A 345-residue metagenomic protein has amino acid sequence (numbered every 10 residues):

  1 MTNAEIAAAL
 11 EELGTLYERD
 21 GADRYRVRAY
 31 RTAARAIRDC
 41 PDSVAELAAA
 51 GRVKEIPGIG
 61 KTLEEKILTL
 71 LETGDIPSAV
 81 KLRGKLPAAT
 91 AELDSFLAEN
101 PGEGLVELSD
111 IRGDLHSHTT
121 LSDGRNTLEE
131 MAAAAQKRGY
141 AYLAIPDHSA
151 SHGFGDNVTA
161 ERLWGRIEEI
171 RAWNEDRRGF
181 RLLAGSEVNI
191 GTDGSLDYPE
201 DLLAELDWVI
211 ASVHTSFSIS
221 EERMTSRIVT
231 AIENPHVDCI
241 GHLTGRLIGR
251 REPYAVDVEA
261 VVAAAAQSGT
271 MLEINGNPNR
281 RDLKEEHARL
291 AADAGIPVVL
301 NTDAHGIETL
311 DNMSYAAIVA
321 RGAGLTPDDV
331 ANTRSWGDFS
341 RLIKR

Functional and structural regions predicted by a protein language model:
M1-V106: Long, highly charged, low-complexity intrinsically disordered interaction regions that mediate electrostatic DNA/RNA
T2, A33, D42, K54 (+6 more regions): Charged catalytic cores and adjacent phosphate/nucleic-acid-binding surfaces used for phosphate/nucleic-acid chemistry
N3-I6, R138-I145: Short, compositionally biased low-complexity segments
L115-L121, Y142-P146: Ser/Thr-glycine-rich phosphate-binding loops at phosphate-binding pockets of nucleotides, nucleotide cofactors
T120-S122, H305-G306: Short strand->helix junction
R125: Positively charged, glycine-rich low-complexity segments
A144-I145, S186-V188: Core AdoMet radical
